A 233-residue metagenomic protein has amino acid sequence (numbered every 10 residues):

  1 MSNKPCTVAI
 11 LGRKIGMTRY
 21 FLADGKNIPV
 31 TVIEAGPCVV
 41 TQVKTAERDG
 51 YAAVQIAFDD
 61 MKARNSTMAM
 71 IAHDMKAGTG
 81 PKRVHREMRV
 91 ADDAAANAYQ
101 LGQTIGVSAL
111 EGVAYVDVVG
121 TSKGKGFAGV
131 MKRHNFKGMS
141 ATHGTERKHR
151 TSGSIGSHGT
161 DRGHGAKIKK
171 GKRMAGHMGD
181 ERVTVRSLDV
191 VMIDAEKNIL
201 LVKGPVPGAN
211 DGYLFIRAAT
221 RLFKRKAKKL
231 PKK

Functional and structural regions predicted by a protein language model:
M1-K233: Extended basic (Lys/Arg/His-rich) segments that typically form rRNA-contacting surfaces in ribosomal proteins
